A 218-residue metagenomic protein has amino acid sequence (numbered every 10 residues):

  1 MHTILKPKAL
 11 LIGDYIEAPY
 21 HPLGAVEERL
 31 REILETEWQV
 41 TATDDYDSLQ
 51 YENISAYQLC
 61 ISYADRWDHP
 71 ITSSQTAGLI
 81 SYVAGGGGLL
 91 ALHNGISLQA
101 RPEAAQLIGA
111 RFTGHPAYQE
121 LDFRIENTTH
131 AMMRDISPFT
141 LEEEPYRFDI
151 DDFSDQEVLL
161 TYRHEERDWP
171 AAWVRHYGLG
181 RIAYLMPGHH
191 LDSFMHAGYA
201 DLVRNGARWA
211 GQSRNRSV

Functional and structural regions predicted by a protein language model:
H2-K8, G178-R181, M186-V218: Extracellular ligand-binding/catalytic regions of CAZymes and related secreted enzymes and adhesion modules
H2-L5, R29-I33, E37, A110 (+1 more regions): Catalytic beta-strand/loop cores that center a nucleophilic Ser/Cys/Thr and support acyl-enzyme chemistry
K8-L98: Helical hinge/lid and interdomain linker segments adjacent to catalytic or ligand-binding clefts that mediate domain
Y15-E17, W67, I96-L98, H164-E166 (+2 more regions): Short, solvent-exposed loop/turn segments at secondary-structure junctions
P22-G24, P102-A105, A171, A197: Short aromatic-enriched loop/helix-cap "lid" or pocket-rim segments at secondary-structure transitions that line
Q50-Y51, H130, H196, Q212: Polar helix-capping/helix-linker motif
H69-D135: A glycine-rich, often tryptophan-bearing local segment used as a flexible ligand/cofactor-contacting loop or short
